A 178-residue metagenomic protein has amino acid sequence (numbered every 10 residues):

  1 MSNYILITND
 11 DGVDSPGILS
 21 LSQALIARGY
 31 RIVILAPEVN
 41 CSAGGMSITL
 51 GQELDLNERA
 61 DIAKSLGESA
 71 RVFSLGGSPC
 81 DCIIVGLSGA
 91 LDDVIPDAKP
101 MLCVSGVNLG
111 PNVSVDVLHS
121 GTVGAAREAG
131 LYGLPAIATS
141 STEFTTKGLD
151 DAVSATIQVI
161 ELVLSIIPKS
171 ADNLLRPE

Functional and structural regions predicted by a protein language model:
M1-N3: Eukaryotic N-terminal targeting leaders
I5-T8, S15-A98: A cross-family phosphate/adenosyl-ligand binding-site feature
T8, L35-A36, S105-N108, A138-S140: Short beta-strand segments
A24, A125-A129: Hydrophobic/aromatic ligand-binding patch that stacks against planar heteroaromatic rings of cofactors or nucleotides
R28, G89-D93, G110, V159-S170: Change "in soluble alpha/beta enzymes" to "in soluble alpha/beta proteins
M101-L102: Conserved acidic residues
P111-S120: Glycine/threonine-rich flexible loop motifs
L131-E178: Glycine-rich, Lys/Arg-enriched anion-binding loops that position phosphate/diphosphate groups for phosphoryl
